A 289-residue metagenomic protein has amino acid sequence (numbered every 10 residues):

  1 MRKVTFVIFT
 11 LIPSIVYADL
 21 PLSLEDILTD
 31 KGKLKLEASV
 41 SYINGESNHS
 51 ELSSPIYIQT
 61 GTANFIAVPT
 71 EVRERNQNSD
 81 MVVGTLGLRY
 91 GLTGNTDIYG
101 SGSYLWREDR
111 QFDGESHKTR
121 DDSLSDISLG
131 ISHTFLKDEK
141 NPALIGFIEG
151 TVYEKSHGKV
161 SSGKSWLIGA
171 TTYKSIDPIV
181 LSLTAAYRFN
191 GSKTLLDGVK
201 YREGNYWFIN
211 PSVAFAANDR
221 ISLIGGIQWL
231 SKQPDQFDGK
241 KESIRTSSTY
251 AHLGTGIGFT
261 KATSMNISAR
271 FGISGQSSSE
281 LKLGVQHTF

Functional and structural regions predicted by a protein language model:
M1-T29: Cleavable N-terminal export/targeting peptides
V4-T5, S212, G284: Residue-level detector of intrinsically disordered/flexible regions characterized by low predicted structural confidence
A18-V152, W166-N190, Y206, S212 (+1 more regions): Transmembrane beta-barrel domains of Gram-negative outer membranes and organellar outer membranes
N78, H157-S162, R245-S247, R270-L281: Solvent-exposed loop/turn segments connecting transmembrane beta-strands in outer-membrane beta-barrel proteins
K155-V160, A170-T171, D197-G198: Short helix-to-loop capping/linker segments positioned immediately adjacent to catalytic or ligand/cofactor-binding
I179, N190-D197, I273-G275: A general structural signal for short secondary-structure boundary/capping elements
G191-N205, I209: Short helix-loop boundary/capping segments
T260-G275, S279-F289: Hydrophilic extracytoplasmic domains
